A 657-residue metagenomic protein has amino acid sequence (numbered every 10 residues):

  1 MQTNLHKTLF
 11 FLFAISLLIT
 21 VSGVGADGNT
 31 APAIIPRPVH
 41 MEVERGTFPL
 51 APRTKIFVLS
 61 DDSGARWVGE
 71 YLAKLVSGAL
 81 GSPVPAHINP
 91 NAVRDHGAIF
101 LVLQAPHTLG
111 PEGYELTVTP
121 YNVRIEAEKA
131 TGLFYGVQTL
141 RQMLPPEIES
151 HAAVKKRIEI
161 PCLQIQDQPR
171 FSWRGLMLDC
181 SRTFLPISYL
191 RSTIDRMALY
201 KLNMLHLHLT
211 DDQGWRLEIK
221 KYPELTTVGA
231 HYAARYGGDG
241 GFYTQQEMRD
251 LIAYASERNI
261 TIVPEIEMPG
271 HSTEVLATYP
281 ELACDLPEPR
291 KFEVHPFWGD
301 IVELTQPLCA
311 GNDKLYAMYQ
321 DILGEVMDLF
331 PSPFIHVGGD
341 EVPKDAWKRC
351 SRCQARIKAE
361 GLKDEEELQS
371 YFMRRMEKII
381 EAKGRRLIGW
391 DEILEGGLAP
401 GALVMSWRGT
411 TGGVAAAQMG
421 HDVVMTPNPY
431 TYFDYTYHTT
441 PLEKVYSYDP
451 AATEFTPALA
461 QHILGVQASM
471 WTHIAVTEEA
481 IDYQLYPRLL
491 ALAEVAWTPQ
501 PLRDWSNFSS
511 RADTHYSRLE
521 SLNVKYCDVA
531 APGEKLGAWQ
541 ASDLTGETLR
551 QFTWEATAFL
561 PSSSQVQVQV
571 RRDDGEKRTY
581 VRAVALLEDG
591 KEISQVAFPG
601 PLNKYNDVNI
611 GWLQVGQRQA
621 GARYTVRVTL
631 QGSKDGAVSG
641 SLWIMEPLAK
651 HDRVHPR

Functional and structural regions predicted by a protein language model:
F10-T20: Bacterial N-terminal signal peptides
A26-F171, A480, A496-L522: Contiguous, structured surface segment used for ligand recognition
H107-F334, R375, I379, Q467-T472: Feature activates predominantly on carbohydrate-active enzymes
F297-G299, E303-P400, W407-T410, V414-A415: Active-site neighborhood of glycoside hydrolase catalytic domains
L387-E392, G397-A402, R408-L536: Flexible, acidic glycine-rich loops studded with aromatic residues
L536-P561, A597-L613: Extracellular carbohydrate recognition and processing domains and analogous Trp-centered ligand-binding platforms
L560-Q567, R618-R627: Extended extracellular/luminal ectodomain segments enriched in beta-structured repeat modules
Q569-E576, T629-K634: Short beta-strand-plus-loop segments that form exposed binding edges in beta-rich domains
